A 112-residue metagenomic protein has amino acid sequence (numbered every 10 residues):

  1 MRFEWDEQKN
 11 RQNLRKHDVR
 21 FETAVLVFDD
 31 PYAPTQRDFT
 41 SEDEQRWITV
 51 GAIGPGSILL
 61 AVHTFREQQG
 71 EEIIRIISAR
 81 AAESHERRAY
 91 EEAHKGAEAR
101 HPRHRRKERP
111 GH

Functional and structural regions predicted by a protein language model:
M1-H112: Ribonuclease/tRNase effector modules and their secretory precursors
